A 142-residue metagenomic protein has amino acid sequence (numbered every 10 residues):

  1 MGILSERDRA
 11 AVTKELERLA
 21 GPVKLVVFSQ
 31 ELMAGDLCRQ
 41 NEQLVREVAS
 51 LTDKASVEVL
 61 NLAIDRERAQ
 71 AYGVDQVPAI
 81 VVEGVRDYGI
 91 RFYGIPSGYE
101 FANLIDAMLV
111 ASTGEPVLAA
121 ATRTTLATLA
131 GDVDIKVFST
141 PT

Functional and structural regions predicted by a protein language model:
R7-T52, A127-T142: Local sequence-structure signature of Cys/Sec-based thiol-disulfide redox active-site neighborhoods
P22, R66-R91: Structural micro-motif
A34-R39, D65-A71: N-terminal beta-loop-helix "entrance" segment that forms/cooperates in small-molecule cofactor or anionic ligand
V45, A69, L104: Contiguous, structured surface segment used for ligand recognition
D53-D65: Thiol-based oxidoreductase modules, predominantly thioredoxin-like and allied folds used for disulfide exchange
V81-P116: Non-catalytic, surface beta->alpha helical segment in thiol-disulfide oxidoreductase systems
A111-L129: Long, charged amphipathic helices and adjacent flexible linkers at domain junctions
